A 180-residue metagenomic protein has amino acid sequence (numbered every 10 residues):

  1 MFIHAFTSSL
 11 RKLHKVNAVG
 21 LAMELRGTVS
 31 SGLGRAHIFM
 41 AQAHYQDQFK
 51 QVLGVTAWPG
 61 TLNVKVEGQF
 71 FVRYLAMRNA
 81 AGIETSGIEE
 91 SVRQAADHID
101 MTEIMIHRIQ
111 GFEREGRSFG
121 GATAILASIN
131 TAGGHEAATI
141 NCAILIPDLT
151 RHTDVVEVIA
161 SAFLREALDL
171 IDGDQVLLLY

Functional and structural regions predicted by a protein language model:
F2-E157, D172-L179: Long, compositionally biased stretches
A160-E166: Short alpha-helix capping/helix-loop boundary micro-motifs
A167-I171: A short glycine-leucine-enriched loop at secondary-structure breakpoints that most characteristically corresponds
